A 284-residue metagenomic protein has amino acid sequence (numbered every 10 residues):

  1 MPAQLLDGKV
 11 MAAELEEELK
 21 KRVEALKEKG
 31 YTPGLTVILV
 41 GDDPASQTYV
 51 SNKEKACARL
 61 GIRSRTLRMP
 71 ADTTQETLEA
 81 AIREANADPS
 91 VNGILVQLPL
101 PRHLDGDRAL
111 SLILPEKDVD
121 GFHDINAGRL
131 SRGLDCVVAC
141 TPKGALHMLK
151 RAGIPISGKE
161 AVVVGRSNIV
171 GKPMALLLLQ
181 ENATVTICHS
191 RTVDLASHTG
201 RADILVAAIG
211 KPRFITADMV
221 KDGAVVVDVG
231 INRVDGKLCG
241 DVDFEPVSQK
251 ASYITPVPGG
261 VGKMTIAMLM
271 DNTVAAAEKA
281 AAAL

Functional and structural regions predicted by a protein language model:
M1-Y31: Positively charged, low-complexity intrinsically disordered leader regions
L39, L95-P99, V164: Short beta-strand segments
V40-E54, C136-V225, K237-S248: Glycine-rich phosphate/diphosphate-binding loop of Rossmann-like nucleotide-binding domains
C57-A71, V185-I187: Short beta-strand elements in bilobed, periplasmic/extracellular small-molecule ligand-binding domains
T77-P89: Short, well-structured alpha-helical segments in soluble
G93-I156: Anion-binding alpha/beta catalytic cores of soluble intermediary-metabolism enzymes, centered on
P99, I209-K211, G230-I231: Short glycine-/small-residue-rich Rossmann-like dinucleotide-binding loops
G106-H123, A127, G230-A282: Rossmann-fold NAD(P)-binding glycine/threonine-rich loop
